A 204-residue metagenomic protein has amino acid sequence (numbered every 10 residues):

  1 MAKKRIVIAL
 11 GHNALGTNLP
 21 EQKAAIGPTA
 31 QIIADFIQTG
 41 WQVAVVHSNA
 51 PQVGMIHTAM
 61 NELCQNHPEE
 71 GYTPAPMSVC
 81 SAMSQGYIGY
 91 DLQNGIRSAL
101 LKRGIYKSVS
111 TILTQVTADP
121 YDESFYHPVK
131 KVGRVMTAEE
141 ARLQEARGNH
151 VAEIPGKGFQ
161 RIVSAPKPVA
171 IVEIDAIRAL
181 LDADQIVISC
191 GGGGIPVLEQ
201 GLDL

Functional and structural regions predicted by a protein language model:
M1-V46, M55-H67, A179-D184: N-terminal glycine-/serine-/threonine-rich phosphate-binding loop
L10-G11, N49, T114-V116, G191: Active-site-proximal beta-strand/loop segments in catalytic clefts of secreted hydrolases
N13-P20, G156-S164, E199-L204: Short, basic, glycine/proline-bearing loop/turn elements
A14-G16, A50-G54, A118-Y121, I195-V197: Short, active-site-adjacent cap segments at secondary-structure transitions
A14-G16, I171, I186-L204: Conserved mixed alpha/beta catalytic, RNA-binding, or beta-rich assembly cores of soluble enzyme, regulatory
M55-N61, Q93, E199-G201: Short Gly/Thr/Asp-enriched flexible loops that form oxyanion-binding sites at enzyme active sites
L63-V187: Ligand-binding beta-strand-loop-alpha-helix segment within the catalytic cores of soluble metabolic enzymes
